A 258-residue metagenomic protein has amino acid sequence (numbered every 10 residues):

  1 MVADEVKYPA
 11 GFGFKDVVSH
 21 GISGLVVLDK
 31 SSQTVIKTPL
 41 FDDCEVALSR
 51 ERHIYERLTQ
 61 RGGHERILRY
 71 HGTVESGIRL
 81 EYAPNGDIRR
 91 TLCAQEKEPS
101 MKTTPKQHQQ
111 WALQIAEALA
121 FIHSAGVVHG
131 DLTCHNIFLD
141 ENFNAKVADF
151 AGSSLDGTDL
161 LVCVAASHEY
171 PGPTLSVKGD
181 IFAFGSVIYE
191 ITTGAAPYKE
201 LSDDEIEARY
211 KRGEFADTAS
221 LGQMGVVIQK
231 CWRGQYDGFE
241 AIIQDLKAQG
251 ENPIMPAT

Functional and structural regions predicted by a protein language model:
E5-Q60: ATP-binding glycine-rich loop module of kinase domains
R61-E65: Conserved N-lobe motifs of Hanks-type protein kinase catalytic domains, especially the short loop(s) flanking
R66-P105: Conserved structural core of kinase catalytic domains
L119-D140: Catalytic-loop of the protein kinase fold
N144-K146, A151-A241, D245: C-lobe/activation-segment region of protein kinase-like
E240-T258: Regulatory extensions flanking the kinase catalytic core
